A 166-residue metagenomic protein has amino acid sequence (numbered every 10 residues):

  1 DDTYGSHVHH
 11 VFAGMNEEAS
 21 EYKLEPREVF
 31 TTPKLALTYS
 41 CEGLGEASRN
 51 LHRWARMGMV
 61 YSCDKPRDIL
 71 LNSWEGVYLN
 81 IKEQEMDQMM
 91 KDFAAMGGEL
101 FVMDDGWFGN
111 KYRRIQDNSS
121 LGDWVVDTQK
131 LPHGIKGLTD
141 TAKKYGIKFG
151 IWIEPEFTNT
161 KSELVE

Functional and structural regions predicted by a protein language model:
D1-V60: Beta-strand-rich recognition/accessory modules
S62-E166: Aromatic-lined carbohydrate-binding/catalytic grooves of carbohydrate-active enzymes
